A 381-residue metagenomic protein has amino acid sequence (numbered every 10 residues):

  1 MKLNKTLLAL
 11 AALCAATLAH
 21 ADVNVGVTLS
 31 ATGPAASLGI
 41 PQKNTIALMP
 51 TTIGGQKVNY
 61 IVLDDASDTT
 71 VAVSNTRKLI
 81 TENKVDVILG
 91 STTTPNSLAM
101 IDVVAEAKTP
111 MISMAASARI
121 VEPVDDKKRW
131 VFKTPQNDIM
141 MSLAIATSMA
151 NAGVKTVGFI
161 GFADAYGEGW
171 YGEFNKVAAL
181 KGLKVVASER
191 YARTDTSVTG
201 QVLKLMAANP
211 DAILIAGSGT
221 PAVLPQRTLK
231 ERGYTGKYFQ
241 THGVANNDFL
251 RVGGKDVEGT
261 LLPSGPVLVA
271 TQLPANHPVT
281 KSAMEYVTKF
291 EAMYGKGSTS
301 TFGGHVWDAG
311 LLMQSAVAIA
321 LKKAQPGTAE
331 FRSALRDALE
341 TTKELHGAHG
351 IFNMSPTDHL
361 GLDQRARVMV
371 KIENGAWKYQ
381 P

Functional and structural regions predicted by a protein language model:
K2-L10, A21-P381: Extracytosolic ligand-binding ectodomains
C14-H20: N-terminal signal peptide c-region/cleavage motif recognized by signal peptidases
